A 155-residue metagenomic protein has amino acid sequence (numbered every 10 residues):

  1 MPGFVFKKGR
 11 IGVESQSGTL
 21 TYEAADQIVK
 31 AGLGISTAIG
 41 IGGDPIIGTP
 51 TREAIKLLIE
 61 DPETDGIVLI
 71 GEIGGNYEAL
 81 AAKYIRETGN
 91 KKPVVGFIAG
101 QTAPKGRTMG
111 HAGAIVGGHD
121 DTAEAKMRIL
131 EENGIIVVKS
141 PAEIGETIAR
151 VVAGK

Functional and structural regions predicted by a protein language model:
M1-K155: Catalytic-core regions of core metabolic enzymes, especially those transforming organic acids/acyl-group intermediates
